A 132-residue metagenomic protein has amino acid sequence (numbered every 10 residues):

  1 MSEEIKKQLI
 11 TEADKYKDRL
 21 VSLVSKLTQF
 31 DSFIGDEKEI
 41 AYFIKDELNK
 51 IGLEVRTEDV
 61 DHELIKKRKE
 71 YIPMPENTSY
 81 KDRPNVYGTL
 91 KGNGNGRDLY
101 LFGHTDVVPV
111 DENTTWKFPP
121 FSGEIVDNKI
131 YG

Functional and structural regions predicted by a protein language model:
S2-Y131: Acidic/His- and Gly-rich active-site-bordering loop/insert found across diverse amide/peptide-bond hydrolases
